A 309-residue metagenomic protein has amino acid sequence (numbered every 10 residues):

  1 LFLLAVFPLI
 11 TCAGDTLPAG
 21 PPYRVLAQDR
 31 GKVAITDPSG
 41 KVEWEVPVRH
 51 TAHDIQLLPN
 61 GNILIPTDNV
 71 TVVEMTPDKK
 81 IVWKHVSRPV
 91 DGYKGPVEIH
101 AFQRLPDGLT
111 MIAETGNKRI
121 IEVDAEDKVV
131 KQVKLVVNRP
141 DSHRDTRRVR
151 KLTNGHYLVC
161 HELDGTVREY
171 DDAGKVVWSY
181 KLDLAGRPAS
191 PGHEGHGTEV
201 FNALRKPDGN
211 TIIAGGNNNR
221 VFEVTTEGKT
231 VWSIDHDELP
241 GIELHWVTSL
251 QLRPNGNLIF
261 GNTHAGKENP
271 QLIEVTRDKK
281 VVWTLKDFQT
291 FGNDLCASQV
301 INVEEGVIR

Functional and structural regions predicted by a protein language model:
L1-T11: Bacterial N-terminal signal peptides
G14-R309: Histidine-/acidic-rich catalytic cores in large beta-rich domains
